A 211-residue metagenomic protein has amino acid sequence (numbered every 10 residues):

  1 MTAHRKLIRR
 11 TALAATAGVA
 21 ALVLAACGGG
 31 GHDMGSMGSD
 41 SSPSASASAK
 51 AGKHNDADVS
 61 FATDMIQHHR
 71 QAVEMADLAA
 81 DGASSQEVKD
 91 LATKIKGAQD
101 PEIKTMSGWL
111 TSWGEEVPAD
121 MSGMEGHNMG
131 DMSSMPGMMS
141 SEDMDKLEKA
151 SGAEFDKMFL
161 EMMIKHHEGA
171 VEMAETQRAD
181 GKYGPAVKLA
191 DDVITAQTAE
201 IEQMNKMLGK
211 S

Functional and structural regions predicted by a protein language model:
A3-A15: Bacterial N-terminal signal peptides that target proteins for export
V23-A26: C-terminal motif of bacterial Sec signal peptides marking the signal peptidase cleavage site
G29-S211: All-alpha RGS (Regulator of G-protein Signaling) helical domain and cognate RGS-like helical scaffolds
